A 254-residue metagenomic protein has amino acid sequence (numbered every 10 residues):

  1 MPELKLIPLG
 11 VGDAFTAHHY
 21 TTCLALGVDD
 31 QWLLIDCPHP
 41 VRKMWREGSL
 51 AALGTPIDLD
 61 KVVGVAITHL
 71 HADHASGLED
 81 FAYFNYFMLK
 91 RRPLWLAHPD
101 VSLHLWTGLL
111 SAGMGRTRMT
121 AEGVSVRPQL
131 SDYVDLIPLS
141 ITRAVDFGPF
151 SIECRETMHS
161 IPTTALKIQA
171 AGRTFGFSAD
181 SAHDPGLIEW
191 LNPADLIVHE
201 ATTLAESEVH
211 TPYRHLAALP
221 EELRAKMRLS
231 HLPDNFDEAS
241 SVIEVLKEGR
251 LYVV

Functional and structural regions predicted by a protein language model:
M1-G176, S240-V254: Binuclear metal-dependent hydrolase catalytic cores
T174, A182-V254: Cap/insert and terminal regions of metallo-dependent hydrolase folds
